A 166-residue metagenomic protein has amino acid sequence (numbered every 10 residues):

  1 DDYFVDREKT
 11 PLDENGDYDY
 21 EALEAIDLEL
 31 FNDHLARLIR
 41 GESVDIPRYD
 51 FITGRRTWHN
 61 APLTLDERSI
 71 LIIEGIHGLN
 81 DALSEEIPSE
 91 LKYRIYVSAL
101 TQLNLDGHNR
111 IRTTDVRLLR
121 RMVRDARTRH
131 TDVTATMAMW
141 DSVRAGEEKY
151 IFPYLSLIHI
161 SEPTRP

Functional and structural regions predicted by a protein language model:
D1-E8: Short beta-strand-centered segment that lines the nucleotide-binding/catalytic pocket of NTP-utilizing
Y3, R48-R56, A138: A glycine-rich phosphate-binding loop feature that marks nucleotide/adenosyl-phosphate handling sites
T10-I52: Conserved nucleotide-sensing/catalytic segment adjacent to the nucleotide-binding pocket in NTP-handling enzymes
H59-L65: Glycine-rich phosphate/ribose-binding loops and adjacent secondary-structure elements that form binding surfaces
E67-L71: Loop/turn-to-beta-strand initiation segments
G75-R120, E148-L155: ATP-dependent NMP and nucleoside kinases share a basic, alpha-helical "lid"
R120-Y154: Acidic, metal/cofactor-coordinating or nucleic-acid-engaging core segments within structured domains
S156-P166: Residue-level detector of conserved catalytic or cofactor/ligand-binding positions in enzyme active sites
